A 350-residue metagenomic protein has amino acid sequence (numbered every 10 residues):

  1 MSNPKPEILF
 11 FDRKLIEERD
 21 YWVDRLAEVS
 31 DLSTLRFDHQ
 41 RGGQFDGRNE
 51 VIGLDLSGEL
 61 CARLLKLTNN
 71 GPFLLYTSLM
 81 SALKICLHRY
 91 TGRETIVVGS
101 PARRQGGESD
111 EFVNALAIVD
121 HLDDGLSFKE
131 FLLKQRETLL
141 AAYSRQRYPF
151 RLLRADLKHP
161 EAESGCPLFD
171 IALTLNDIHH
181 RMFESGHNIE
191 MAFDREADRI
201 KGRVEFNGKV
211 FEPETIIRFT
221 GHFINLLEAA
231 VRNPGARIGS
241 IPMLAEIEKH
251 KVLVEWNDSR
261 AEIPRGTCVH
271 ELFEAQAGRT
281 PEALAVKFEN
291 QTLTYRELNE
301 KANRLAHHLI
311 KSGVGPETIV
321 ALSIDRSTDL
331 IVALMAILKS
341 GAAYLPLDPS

Functional and structural regions predicted by a protein language model:
M1-E50, F169, L175-N176, K249-A261 (+1 more regions): Short amphipathic alpha-helices and their capping loops
M1-K5, R36-F37, A62, Y90 (+5 more regions): Carrier-protein-dependent adenylate-forming modules in NRPS/ANL systems
S2-R19, E50, L67-M80, Y90-G186 (+3 more regions): His-Asp-centered acyl/peptidyl-transfer active-site segments
R19, L83, R136, T220-I224 (+1 more regions): Short amphipathic alpha-helical/adjacent loop interface patches that line ligand and macromolecule-binding sites
G47-C61: DNA breakage-rejoining catalytic core of tyrosine-based enzymes
R181-D198: Low-complexity, glycine/alanine/valine/leucine- and proline-rich hydrophobic stretches
I238-K251: Short, highly charged C-terminal tails/helix-capping segments
